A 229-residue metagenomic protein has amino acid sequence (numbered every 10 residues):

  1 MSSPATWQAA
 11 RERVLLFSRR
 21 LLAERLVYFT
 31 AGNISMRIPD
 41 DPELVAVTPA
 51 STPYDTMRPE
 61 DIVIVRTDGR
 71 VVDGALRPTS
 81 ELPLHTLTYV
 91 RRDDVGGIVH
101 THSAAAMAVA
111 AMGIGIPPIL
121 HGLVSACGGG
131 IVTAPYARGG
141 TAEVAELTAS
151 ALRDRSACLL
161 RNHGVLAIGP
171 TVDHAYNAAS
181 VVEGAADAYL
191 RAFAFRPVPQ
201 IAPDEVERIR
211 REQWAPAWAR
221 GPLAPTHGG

Functional and structural regions predicted by a protein language model:
M1-G229: Glycine-rich flexible loops
